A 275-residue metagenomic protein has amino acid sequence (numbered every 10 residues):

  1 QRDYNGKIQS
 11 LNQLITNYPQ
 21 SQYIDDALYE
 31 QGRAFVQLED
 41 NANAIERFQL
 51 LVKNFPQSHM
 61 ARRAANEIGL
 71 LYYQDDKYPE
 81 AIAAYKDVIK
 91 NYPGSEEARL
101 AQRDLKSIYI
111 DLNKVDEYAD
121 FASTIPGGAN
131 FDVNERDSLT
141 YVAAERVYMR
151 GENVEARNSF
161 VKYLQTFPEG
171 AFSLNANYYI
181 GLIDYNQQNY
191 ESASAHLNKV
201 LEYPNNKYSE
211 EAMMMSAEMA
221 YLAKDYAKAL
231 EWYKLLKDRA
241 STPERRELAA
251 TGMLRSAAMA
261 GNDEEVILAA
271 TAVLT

Functional and structural regions predicted by a protein language model:
Q1-T275: Acidic, polar-rich low-complexity tracts and alpha-helical solenoid repeat scaffolds
